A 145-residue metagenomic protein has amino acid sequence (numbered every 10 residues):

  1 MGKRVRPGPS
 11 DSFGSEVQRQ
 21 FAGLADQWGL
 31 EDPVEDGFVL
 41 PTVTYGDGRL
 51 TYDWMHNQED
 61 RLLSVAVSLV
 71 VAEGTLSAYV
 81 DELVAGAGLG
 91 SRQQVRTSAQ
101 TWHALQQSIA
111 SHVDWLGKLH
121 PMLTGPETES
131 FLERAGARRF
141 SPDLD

Functional and structural regions predicted by a protein language model:
M1-A22, D32-D145: Intrinsically disordered, low-complexity regulatory regions enriched in serine/threonine/proline and acidic residues
